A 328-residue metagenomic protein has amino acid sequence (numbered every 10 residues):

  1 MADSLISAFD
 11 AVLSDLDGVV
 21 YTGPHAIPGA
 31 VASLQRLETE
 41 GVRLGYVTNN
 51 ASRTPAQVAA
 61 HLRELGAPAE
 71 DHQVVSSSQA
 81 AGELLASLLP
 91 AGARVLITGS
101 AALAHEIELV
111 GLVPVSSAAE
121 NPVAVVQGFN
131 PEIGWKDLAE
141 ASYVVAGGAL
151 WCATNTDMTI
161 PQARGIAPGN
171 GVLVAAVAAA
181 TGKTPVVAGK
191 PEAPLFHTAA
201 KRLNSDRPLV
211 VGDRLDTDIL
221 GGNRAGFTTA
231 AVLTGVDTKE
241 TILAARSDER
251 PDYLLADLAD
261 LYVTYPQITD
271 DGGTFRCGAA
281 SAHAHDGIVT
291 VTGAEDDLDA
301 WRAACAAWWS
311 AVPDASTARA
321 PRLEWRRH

Functional and structural regions predicted by a protein language model:
A2-S14, T22-P24, P28-V31, Q35-T39 (+2 more regions): Asp-based, Mg2+/Mn2+-dependent phosphohydrolase catalytic module
G18: Receiver (REC) domain active-site loop signature in two-component systems and cognate sites in sensor histidine kinases
R43: Conserved phosphate-binding loops in N-terminal lobes of ATP-dependent enzymes of the actin/Hsp70/sugar-kinase
V47: Glycine-rich loop-to-alpha-helix module at the N-terminal edge of alpha/beta enzyme cores
N50: Conserved phosphate/oxyanion-binding catalytic-loop motifs
S77-Q79: Polytopic endomembrane small-metabolite transporters, centered on the Drug/Metabolite Transporter
